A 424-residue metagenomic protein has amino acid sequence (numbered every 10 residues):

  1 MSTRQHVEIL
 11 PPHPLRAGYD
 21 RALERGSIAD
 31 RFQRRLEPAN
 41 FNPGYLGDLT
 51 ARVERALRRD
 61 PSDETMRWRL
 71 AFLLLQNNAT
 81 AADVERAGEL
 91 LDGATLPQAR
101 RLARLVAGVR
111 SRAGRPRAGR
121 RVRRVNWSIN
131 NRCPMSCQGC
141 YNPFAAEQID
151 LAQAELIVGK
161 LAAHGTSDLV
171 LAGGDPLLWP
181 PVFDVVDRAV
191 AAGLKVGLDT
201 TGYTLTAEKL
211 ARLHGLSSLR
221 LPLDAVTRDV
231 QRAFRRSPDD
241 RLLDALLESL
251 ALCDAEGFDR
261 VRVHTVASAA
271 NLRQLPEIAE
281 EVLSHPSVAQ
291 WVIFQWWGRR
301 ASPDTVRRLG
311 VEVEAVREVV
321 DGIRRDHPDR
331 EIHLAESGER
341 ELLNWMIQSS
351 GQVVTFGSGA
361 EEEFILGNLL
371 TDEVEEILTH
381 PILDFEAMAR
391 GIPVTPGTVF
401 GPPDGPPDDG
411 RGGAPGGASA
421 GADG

Functional and structural regions predicted by a protein language model:
S2-F144, L342-N344, G357, L370-G424: N-terminal pre-core extensions flanking Radical SAM catalytic domains
I9-H13, D20, T50, P222-D224 (+5 more regions): Radical SAM enzyme [4Fe-4S]-AdoMet core and its adjacent flexible, acidic and glycine-rich loops/tails across
R101-T200, T204-E208: Conserved alpha-helical substructure of the radical SAM core
R123, G165-S167, A192-L194, G215-S217 (+2 more regions): Short, well-ordered coil/turn segments that N-cap beta-strands
A162, A211-G215, V282-P286: Acidic (Asp/Glu)-rich catalytic clusters
F183-D184, T206-L213, R273-E281: Distinct, well-ordered alpha-helical segments
D184-A189, A211-L213, S249-C253: Catalytic-core regions built around general acid/base machinery
